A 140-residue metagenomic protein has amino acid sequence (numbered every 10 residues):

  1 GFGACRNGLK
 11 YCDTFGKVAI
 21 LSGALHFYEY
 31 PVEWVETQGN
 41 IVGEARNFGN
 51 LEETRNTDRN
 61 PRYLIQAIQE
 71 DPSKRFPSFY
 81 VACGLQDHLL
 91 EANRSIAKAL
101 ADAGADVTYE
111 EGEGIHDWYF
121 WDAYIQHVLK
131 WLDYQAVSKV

Functional and structural regions predicted by a protein language model:
G1-V140: Non-catalytic cap/lid and distal C-terminal segments of serine-dependent acyl enzymes
